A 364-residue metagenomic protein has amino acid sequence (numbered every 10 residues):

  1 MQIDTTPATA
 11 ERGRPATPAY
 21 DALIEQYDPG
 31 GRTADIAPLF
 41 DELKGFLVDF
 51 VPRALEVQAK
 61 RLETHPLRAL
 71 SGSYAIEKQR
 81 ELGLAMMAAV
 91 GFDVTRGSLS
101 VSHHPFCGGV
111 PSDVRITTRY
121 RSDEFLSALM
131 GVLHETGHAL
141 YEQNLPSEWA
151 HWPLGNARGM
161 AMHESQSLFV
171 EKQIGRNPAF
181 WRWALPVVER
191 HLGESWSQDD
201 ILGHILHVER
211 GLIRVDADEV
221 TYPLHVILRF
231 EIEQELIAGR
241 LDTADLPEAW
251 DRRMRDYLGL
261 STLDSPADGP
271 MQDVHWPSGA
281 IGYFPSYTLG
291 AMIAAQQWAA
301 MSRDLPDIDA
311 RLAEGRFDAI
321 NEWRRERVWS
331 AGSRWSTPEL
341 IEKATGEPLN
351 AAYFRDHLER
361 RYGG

Functional and structural regions predicted by a protein language model:
M1-F125: Contiguous, non-catalytic segments that form substrate-binding/exosite surfaces or channel walls
L39, A75, G108-S112, R121-L129 (+10 more regions): Secondary-structure capping and boundary motifs in well-ordered enzyme cores
K44, I76-E81, M86-S100, H191-L228: All-alpha helical catalytic cores of prenyl diphosphate-utilizing isoprenoid enzymes
R61-A69, V114-S122, P146-P153, L212-A217 (+3 more regions): Glycine- and acidic
T95-R96, E148-W152, R176-L185, T243-A244 (+1 more regions): Acidic/polar loop patches that form or flank catalytic/metal-binding clefts of enzymes that bind anionic ligands
S127-P146, E164-L168: Active-site recognition of the HExxH zinc-binding catalytic motif
N156-W196: Post-HExxH zinc-binding segment in Zn-dependent metallohydrolases
V226, F230-G364: C-terminal, non-catalytic "cap/extension" segments appended to globular domains
